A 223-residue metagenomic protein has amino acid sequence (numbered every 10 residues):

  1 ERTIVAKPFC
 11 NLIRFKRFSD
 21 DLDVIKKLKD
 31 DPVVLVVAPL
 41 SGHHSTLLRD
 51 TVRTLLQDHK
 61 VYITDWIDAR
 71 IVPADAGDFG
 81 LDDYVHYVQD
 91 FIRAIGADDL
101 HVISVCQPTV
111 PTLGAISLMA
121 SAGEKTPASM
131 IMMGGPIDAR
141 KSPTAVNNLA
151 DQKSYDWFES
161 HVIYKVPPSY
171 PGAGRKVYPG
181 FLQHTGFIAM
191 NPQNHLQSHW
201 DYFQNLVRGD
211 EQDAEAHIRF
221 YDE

Functional and structural regions predicted by a protein language model:
E1-V72: Short, surface-exposed "cap/lid" segments of acyl-processing enzymes
V33-V34, K60-V61, D99-H101, A128-M130: Beta-sheet entry/capping signal
L35, D65, L100-A115: Catalytic nucleophile loop
L40, W66-A69, V105-V110, G135-P136: An acidic- and aromatic-residue-enriched active-site/binding cleft used to recognize and process polar
I71-P73, D83-L100, T112-L113, S117: Conserved acidic catalytic loop of the alpha/beta-hydrolase fold
P73-D75, P143: Conserved catalytic-core motifs of eukaryotic protein kinase domains, centered on the activation segment
F79-G80: Long, hydrophobic, well-ordered secondary-structure blocks that form the structural core and pocket-lining surfaces
A115-E223: Alpha/beta-hydrolase-fold enzymes
